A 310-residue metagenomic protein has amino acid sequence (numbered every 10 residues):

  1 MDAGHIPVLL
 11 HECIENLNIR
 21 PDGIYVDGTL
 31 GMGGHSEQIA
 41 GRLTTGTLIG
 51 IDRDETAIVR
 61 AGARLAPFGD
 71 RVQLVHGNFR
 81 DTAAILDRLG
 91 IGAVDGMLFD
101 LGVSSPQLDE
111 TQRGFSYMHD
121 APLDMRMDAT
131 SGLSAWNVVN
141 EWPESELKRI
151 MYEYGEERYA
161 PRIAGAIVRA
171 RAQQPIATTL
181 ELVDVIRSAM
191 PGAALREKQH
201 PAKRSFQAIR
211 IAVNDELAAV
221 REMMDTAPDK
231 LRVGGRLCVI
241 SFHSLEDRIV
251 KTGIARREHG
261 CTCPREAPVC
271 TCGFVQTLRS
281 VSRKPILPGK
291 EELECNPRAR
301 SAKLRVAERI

Functional and structural regions predicted by a protein language model:
M1-I310: S-adenosyl-L-methionine-dependent methyltransferase catalytic core, i.e., the SAM/SAH-binding region
